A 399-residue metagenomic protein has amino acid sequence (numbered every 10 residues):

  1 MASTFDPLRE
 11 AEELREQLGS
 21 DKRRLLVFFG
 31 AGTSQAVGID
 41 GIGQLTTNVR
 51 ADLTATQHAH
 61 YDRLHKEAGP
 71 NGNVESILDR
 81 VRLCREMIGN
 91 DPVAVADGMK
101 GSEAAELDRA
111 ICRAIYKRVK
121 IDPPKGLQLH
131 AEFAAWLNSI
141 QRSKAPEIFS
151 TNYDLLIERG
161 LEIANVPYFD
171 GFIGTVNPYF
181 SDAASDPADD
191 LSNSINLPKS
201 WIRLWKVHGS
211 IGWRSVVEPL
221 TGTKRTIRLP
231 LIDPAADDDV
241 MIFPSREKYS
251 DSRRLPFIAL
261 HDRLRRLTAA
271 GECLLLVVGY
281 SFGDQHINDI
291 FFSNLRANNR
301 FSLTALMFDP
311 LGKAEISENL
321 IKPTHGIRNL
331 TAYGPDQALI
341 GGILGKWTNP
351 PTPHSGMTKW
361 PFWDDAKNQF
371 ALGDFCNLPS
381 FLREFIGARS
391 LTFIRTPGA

Functional and structural regions predicted by a protein language model:
M1-L161, V166-Y168: Gly/serine-rich nucleotide phosphate-binding loop at the start of the catalytic core of nucleotide/ADP-ribose-handling
M1-V27, T33-V37, S250-D251, I258 (+1 more regions): SIR2/sirtuin-family catalytic core signature
S20, N138-R142, N196-S200, N294-R300: Short, conserved loop/helix-junction motifs that constitute active-site signature segments in enzyme catalytic cores
E67-V95, I140-M241: Extended, H/D-rich, highly charged conserved domains that either
Y116-K120, P244-S250, E272-L274: Glycine- and acidic
P123, S143-S150, R254, C273 (+1 more regions): Short, charged/polar micro-motifs that form catalytic or ligand-binding hotspots
L127-F133, S181-L191, A259: Active-site glycine-rich loop that binds ribose-phosphate moieties when present
L229-D262, L267: Flexible internal linker/loop segments at domain or repeat junctions
